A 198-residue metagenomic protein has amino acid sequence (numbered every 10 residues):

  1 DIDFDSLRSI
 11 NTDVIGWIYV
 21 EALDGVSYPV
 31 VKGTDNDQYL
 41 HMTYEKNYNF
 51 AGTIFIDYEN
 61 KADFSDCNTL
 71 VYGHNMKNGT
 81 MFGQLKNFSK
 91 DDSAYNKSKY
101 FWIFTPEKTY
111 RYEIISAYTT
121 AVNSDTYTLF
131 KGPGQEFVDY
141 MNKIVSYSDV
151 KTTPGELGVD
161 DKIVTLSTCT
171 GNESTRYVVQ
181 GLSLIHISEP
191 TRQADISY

Functional and structural regions predicted by a protein language model:
D1-L184, S188, R192: Solvent-exposed, non-transmembrane regions of membrane-associated and secreted proteins
